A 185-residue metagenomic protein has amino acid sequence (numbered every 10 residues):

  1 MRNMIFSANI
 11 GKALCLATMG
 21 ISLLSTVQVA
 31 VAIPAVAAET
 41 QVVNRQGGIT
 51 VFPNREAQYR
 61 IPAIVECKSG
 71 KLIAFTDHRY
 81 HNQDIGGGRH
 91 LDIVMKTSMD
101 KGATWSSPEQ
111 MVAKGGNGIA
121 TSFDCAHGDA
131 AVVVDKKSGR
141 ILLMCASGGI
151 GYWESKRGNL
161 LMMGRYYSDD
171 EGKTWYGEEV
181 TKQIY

Functional and structural regions predicted by a protein language model:
M1-M4, A30-A32: Non-Sec secretion/translocation targeting segments of pathogen effectors
R2-L24: Bacterial N-terminal signal peptides that target proteins for export
I33-Y185: Asp-box/BNR beta-propeller blade signature and adjacent active/binding-site loops in extracellular glycan-interacting
